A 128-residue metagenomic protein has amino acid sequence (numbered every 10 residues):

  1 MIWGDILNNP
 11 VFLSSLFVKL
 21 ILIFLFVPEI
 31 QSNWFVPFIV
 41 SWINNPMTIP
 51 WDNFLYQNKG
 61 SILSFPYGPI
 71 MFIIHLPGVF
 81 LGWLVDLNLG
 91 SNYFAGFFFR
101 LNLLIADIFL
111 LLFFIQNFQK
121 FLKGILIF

Functional and structural regions predicted by a protein language model:
M1-F26, I105, Q116-K123: Start-transfer (signal-anchor) and selected internal transmembrane alpha helices of multi-pass inner/ER membrane
L20-F38: Helix-to-loop transition at the C-terminal end of transmembrane segments
L22, G78-G82, D86, F114 (+1 more regions): Alpha-helical membrane-inserting segments
F35-L63, F80-L87: Extracytosolic helix-loop segments that constitute the early lumenal/periplasmic catalytic or substrate-binding loops
I62, I70-L101: Juxtamembrane segments of multi-pass membrane glycosylation machinery that transfer sugars from lipid-linked donors
L89, Y93-L122: Transmembrane-helix motifs of polytopic, lipid-linked glycan transferases
L126-F128: Central hydrophobic cores of alpha-helical transmembrane segments in multi-pass integral membrane proteins
